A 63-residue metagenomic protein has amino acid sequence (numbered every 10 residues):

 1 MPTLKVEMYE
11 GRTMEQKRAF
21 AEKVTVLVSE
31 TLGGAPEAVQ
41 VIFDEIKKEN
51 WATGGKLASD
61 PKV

Functional and structural regions predicted by a protein language model:
P2-V63: A domain-level signal for the structural core that forms small-molecule/cofactor-binding pockets and catalytic centers
